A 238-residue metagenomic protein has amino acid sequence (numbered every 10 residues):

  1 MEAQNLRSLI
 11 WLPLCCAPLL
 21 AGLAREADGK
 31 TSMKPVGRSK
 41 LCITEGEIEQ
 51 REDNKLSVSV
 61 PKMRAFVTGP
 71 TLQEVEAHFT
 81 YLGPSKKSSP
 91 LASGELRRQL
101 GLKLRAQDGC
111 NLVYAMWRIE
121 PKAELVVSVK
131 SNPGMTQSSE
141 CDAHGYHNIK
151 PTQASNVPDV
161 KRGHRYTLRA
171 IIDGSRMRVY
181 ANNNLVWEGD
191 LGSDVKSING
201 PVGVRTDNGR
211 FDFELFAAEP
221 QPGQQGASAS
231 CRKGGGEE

Functional and structural regions predicted by a protein language model:
E2-L12: Bacterial N-terminal signal peptides that target proteins for export
G22-S93, A227-E238: Low-complexity, Ser/Thr/Pro/Gly-rich disordered linker/stalk regions
V58-C141: Secretory/extracellular carbohydrate-interaction modules and structurally similar beta-sandwich "look-alikes"
K62-P70, Q153-V160, V202-G203: Beta-strand-rich interaction surfaces with strong enrichment in secreted/lumenal proteins
A77-F79, G163-A181: Short tryptophan-centered beta-strand motifs in secreted/extracellular beta-sheet-rich domains of glycan-recognition
T136-T167: Short, aromatic/His-centered strand-loop micro-motif at the edge of beta-sheets
A170, F213-A218: Extracellular beta-strand elements of beta-rich domains used for carbohydrate recognition/degradation or cell-matrix
N182-P201: Short, solvent-exposed beta-strand-to-loop segments that form ligand-recognition rims of beta-rich domains
